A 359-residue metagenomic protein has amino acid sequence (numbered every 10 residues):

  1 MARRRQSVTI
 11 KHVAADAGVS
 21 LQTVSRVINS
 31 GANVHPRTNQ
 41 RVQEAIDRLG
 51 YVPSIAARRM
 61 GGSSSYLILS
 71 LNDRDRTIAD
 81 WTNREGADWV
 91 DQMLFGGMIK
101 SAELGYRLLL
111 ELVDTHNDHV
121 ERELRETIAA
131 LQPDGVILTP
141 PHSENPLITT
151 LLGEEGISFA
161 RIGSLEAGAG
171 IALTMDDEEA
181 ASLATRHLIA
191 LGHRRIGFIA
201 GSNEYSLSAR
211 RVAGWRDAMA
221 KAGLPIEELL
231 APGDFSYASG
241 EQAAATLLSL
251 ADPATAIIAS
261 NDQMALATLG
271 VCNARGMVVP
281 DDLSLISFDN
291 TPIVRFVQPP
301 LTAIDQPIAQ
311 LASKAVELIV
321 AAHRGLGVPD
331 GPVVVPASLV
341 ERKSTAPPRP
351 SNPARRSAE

Functional and structural regions predicted by a protein language model:
M1-R4, H12, D16, R48 (+4 more regions): Bacterial carbohydrate/catabolite-sensing allosteric modules
M1-Y66, A346-E359: N-terminal helix-turn-helix DNA-binding module of bacterial transcription factors
Y51-R122: Amphipathic helical "hinge" segments at domain boundaries
L69-L71, I137, I258: Structural motif
D114-D118, P141-E144, Q263: Short beta->alpha connector loops
L124-A129, T246-L250: Short amphipathic alpha-helix with an adjacent loop that forms part of the alpha/beta core around
R125-I128, P140-E144: Extended catalytic core of nucleotide-activated donor transferases of GT-like folds
P133-P141: A glycine-rich helix N-cap at a beta->alpha junction
